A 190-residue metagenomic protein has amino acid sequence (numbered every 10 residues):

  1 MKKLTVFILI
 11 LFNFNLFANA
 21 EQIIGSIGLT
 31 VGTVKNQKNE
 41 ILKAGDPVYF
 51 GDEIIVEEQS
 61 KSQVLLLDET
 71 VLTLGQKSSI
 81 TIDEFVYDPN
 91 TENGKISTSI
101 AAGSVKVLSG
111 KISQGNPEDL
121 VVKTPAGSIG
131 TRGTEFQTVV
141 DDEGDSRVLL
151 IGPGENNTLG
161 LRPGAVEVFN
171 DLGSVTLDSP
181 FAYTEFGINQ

Functional and structural regions predicted by a protein language model:
L4-N13: Sec-dependent N-terminal signal peptides
N19-E53, E57-E58, S62, L67-Y183 (+1 more regions): Flexible, surface-exposed loop/linker segments and immediately adjacent secondary-structure boundaries
